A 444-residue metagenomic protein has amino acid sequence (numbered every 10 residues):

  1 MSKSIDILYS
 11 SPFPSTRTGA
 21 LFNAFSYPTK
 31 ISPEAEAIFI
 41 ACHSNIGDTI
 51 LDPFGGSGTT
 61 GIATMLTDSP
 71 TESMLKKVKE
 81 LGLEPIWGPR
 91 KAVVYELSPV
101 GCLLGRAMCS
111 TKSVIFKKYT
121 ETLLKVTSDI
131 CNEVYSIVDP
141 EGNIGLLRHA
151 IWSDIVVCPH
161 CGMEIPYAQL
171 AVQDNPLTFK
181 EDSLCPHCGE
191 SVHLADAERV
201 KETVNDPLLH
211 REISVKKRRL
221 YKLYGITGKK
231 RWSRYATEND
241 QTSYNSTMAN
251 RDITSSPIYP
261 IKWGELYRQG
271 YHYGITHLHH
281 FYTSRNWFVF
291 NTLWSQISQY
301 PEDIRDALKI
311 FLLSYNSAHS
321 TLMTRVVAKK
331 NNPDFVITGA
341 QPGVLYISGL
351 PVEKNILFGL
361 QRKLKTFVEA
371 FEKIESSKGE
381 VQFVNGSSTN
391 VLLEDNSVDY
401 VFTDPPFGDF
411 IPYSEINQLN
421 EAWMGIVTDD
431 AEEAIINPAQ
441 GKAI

Functional and structural regions predicted by a protein language model:
S2-P53, G61-E394, Y413-G441: Nucleic-acid modification enzymes, centered on SAM-dependent nucleic-acid methyltransferases
S57: Conserved SAM/SAH-binding loop
V401-F402: Hydrophobic beta-strand segment of the Class I
P406: Conserved SAM-binding loop
F410: Short glycine-rich, flexible loops that bind phosphorylated cofactors or substrates
I444: A short glycine-rich, Lys/Arg-flanked "PGG" loop and its adjoining helix->strand segment in the class I
